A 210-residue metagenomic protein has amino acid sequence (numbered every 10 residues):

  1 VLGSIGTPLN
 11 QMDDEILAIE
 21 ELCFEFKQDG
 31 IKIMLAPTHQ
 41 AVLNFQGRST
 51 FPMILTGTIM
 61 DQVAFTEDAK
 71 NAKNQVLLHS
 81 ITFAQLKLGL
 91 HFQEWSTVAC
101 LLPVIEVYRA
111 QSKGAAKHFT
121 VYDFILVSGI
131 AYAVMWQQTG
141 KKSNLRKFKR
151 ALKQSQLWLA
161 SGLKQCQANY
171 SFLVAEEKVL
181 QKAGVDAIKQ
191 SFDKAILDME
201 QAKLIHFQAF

Functional and structural regions predicted by a protein language model:
G3-G6, N10-F210: Helix-coil-helix junctions within alpha-helical repeat/solenoid scaffolds
